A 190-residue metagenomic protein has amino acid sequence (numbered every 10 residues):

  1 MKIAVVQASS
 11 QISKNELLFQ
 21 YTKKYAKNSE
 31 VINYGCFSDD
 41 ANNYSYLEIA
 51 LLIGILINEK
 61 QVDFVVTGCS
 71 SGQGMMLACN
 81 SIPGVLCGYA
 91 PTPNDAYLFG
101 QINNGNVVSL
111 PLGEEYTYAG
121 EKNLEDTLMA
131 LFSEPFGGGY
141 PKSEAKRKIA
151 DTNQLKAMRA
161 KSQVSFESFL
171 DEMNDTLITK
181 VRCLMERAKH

Functional and structural regions predicted by a protein language model:
M1-S29: Glycine-rich phosphate/diphosphate-binding loop of Rossmann-like nucleotide-binding domains
V6-L17, Y97-H190: C-terminal binding/interaction regions
N28-N43: A short beta-strand-loop structural module common to alpha/beta enzyme folds
Y46-F64: Short, structured active-site "lid" loops
L47, L51-I53, C87-T92, A96 (+1 more regions): Contiguous, function-dense segments enriched for cysteine-driven chemistry and partner/ligand-binding capacity
V62-G68, C87: A short, small-residue-rich loop immediately preceding and capping a beta-strand
C69-Q73: Gly/Ser-rich catalytic serine loop of serine hydrolases
G74-C87, T92: Short Gly/Thr/Asp-enriched flexible loops that form oxyanion-binding sites at enzyme active sites
